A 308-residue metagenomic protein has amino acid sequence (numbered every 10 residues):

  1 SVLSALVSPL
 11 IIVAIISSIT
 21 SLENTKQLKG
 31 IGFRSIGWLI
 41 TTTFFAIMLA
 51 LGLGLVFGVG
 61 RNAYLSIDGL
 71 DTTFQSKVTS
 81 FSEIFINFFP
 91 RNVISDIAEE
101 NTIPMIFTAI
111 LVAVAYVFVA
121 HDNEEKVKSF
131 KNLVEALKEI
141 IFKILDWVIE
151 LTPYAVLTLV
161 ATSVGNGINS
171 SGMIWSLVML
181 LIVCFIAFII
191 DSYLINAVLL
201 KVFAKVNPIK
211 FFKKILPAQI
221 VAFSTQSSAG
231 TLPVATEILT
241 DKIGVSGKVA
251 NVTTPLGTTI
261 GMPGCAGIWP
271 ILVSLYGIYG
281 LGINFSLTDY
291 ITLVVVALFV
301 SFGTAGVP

Functional and structural regions predicted by a protein language model:
S1-S21: Anchoring transmembrane alpha helix of integral membrane proteins
L3, R34-K210: Signature of multi-pass transmembrane helix bundles
V7-I12, P104-L111, C265, W269: Hydrophobic alpha-helical transmembrane segments
T20-Q27, N62, D122-E125, A136 (+4 more regions): Juxtamembrane helix-boundary/capping and inter-helix hinge elements in multi-pass membrane proteins
L28, I97, I141, S228 (+2 more regions): Residue-level signature of catalytic and energy-coupling elements of molecular machines, predominantly ATP/GTP-dependent
K29, S170-V178, N207-L216, I283-T292: Membrane-water interface of transmembrane alpha-helices in multipass transporters/channels
A136, K210-T225: Membrane-cytosol interface motif
A218-T304: Helix-loop-helix junctions within the multi-pass membrane cores of secondary transporters/permeases
